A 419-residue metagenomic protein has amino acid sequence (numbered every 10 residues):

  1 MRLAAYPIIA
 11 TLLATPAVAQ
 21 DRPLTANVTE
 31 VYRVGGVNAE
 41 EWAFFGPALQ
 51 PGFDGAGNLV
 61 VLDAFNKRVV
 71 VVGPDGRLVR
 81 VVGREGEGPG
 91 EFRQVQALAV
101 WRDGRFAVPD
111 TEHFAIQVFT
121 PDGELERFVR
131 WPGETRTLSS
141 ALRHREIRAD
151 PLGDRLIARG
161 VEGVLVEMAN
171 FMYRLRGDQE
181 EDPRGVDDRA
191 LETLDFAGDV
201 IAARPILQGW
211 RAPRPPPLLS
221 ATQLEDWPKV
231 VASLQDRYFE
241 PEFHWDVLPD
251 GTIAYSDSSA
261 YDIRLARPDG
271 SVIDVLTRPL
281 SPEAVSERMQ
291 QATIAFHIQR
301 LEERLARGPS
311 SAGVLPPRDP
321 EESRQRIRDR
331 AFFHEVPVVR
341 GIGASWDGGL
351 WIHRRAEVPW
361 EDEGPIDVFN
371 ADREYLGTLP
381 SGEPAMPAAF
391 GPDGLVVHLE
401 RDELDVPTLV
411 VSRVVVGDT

Functional and structural regions predicted by a protein language model:
A4-T15: Bacterial N-terminal signal peptides
V18-T419: Eukaryotic scaffold repeat domains enriched in small/polar residues
